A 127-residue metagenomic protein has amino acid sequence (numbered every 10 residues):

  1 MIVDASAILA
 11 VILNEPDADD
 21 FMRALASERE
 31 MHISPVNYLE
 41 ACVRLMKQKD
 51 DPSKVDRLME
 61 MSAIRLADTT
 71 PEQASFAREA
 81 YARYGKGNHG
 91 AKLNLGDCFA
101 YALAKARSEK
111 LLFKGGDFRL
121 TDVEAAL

Functional and structural regions predicted by a protein language model:
M1-I33, R44-R57, L120: Short, well-structured N-terminal submotif of metal-dependent ribonuclease cores
V3-D4, I33-S34, L93-N94, G115 (+1 more regions): Histidine- and aromatic-rich ligand-binding microenvironments
A18, Y38, P52, A74-R78: A general structural signal for well-ordered alpha-helical segments in protein cores
D20-R23, L58-E60, Y81-G87: Glycine/charged-rich beta-loop-alpha catalytic/anionic-binding loops adjacent to active sites
E30-H32, S62-A67: Short loop->beta-strand "edge-of-pocket" segments that line small-molecule binding or catalytic clefts across diverse
A67-K110: Active-site neighborhoods of divalent-metal-dependent phosphate/nucleic-acid chemistry enzymes
Y101-L127: Acidic, PIN/NYN-like endoribonuclease modules and their adjacent C-terminal/linker elements
